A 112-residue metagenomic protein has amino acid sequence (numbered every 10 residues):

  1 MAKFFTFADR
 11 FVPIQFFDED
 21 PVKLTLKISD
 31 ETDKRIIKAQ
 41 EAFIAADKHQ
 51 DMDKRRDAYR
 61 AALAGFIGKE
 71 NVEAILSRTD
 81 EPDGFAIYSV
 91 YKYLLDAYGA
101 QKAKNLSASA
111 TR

Functional and structural regions predicted by a protein language model:
M1-D47, N105-R112: Short, charged/polar N-terminal "headpieces" of proteins
E31-T32, D51-R55: A generic short alpha-helical patch detector that favors 3-5-residue windows in or near N-terminal regions
A39-A42, K54-Y59: Amphipathic coiled-coil alpha-helices
D47-D51, I75: Short acidic, glycine/proline-enriched loop segments that cap or flank alpha-helices
R56-P82: Amphipathic protein-protein interaction modules
V72-R112: C-terminal charged interaction modules
